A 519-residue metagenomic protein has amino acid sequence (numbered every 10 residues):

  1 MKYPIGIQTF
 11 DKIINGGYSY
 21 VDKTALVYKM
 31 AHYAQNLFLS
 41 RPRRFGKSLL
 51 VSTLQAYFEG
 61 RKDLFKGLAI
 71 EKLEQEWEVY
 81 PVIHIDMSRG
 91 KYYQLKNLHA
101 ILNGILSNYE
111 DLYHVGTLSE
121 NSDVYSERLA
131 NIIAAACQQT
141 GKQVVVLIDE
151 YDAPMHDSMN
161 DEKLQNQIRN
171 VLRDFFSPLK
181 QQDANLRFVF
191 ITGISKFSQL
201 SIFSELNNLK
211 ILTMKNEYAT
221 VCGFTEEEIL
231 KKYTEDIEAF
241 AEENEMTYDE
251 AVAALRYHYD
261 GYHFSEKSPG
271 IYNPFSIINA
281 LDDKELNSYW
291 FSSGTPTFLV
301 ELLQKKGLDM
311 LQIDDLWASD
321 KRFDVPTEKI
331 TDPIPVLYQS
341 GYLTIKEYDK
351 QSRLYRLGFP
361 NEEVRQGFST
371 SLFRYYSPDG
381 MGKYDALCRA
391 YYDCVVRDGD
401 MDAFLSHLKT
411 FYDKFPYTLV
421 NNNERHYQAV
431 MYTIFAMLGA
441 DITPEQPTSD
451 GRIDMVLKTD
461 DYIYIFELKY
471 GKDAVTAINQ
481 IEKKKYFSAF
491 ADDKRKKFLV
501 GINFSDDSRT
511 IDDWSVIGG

Functional and structural regions predicted by a protein language model:
M1-N423: Phosphate-binding site recognition
A136-T140, I434-D460: Active-site metal-binding core of divalent-cation-utilizing nuclease and nuclease-like domains
V145, Y462-Y464, F498: Structural motif
Q165-N170, Y470-F487: Mg2+/Mn2+-dependent nuclease catalytic core
F175-Q182, P335-L343, Y432-A436, A440 (+1 more regions): Metal-dependent nuclease catalytic cores in nucleic-acid-processing enzymes, especially RNase H-like/related
T410-T443: Acidic-basic catalytic patches of nuclease active cores, encompassing PD-(D/E)XK and other metal-cofactor nuclease
M431, M455-Y470, K484: Conserved catalytic cores of phosphodiester-cleaving nucleases, focusing on short active-site segments
A489, D493-G519: Domain-level recognition of nuclease-like catalytic cores that cleave nucleotide substrates
